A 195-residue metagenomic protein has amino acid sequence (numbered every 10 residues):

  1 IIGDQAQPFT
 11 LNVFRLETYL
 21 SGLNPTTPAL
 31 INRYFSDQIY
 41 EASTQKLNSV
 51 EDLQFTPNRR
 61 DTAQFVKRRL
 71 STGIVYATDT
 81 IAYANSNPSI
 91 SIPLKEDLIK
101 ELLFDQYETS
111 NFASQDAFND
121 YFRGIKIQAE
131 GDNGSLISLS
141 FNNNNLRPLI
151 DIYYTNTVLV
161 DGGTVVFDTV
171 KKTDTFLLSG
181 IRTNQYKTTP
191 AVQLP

Functional and structural regions predicted by a protein language model:
I1-P195: Secreted, disulfide-rich extracellular signaling modules
